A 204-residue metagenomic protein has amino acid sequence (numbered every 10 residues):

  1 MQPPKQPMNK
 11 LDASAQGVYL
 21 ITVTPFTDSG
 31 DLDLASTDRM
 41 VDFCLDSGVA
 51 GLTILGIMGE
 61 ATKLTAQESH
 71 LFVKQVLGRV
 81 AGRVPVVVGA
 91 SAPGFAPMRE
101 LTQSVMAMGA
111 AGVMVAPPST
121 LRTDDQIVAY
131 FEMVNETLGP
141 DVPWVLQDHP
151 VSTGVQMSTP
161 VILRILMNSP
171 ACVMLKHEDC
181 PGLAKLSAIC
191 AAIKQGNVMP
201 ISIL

Functional and structural regions predicted by a protein language model:
Q2-Q156: Active-site beta->alpha loop and helix N-cap motifs at the rims of alpha/beta catalytic domains
T137-V142, H149-L204: Catalytic alpha/beta core domains of metabolic enzymes, predominantly
